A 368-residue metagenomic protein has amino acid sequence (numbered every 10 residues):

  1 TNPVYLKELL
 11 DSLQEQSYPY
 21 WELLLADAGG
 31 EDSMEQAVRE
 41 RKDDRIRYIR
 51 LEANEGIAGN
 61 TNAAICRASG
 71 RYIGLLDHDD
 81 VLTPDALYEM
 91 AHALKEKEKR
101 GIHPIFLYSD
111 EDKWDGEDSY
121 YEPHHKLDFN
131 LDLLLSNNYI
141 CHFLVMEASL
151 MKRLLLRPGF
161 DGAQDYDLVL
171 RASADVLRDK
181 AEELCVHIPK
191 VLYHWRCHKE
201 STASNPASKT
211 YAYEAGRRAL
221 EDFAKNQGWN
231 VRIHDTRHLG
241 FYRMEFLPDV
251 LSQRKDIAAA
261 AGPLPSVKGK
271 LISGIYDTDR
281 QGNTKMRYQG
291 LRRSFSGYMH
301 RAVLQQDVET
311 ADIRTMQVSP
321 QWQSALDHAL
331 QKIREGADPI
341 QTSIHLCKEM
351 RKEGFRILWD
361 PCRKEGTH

Functional and structural regions predicted by a protein language model:
D11-Y20: Short, acidic, metal-binding catalytic loop of nucleotide-sugar glycosyltransferases
P19, D27-Q36, A53: A conserved acidic beta->alpha catalytic loop
L51-A68: Glycine-rich, basic loop-to-helix element that forms the pyrophosphate-binding segment of sugar-nucleotide handling
C66, Y120-S149, D161, R280-Q321: A recurrent flexible, glycine/aromatic-enriched loop bordering the glycosyltransferase active site that acts as
I73: Short aromatic/hydrophobic "clamp" motif used to bind/position activated sugar donors
D85-Y121, E182, L247-G282: Conserved donor NDP-sugar-binding/catalytic core segment of glycosyltransferases
L131-R218, D312-I313, V318, L326-G336: Conserved nucleotide-sugar donor-binding catalytic segment
R171-E200, A219-D235, E335-D338, S343-G366: Catalytic donor-sugar/metal-binding loop of nucleotide-sugar-dependent glycosyltransferases
